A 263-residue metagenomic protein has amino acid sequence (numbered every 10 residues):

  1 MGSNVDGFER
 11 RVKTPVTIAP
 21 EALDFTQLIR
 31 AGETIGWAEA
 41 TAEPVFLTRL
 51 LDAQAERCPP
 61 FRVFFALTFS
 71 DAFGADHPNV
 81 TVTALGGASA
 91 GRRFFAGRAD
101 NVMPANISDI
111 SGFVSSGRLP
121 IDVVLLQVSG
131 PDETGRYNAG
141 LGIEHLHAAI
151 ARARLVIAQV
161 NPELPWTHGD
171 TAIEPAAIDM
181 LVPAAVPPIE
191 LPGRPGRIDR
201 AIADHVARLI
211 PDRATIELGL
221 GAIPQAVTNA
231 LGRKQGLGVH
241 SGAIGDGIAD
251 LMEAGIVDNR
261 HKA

Functional and structural regions predicted by a protein language model:
G2-A263: Conserved alpha/beta enzyme-core scaffold
